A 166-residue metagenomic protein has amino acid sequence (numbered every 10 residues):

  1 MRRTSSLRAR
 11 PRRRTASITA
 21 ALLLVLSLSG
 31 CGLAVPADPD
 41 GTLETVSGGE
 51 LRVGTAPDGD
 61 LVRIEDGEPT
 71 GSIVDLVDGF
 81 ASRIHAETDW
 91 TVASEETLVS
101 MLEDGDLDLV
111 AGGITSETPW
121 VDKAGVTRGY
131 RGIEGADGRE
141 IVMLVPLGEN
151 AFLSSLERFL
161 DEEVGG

Functional and structural regions predicted by a protein language model:
R2-A20: Bacterial N-terminal signal peptides that target proteins for export
T4, G49-L51, E162, G166: An extracytoplasmic/periplasmic, membrane-proximal ligand-sensing/linker region
V25-G30: C-terminal motif of bacterial Sec signal peptides marking the signal peptidase cleavage site
G32, V74-I84, G135-G166: Extended ligand-binding regions for polar small-molecule ligands
L33-D38, V92-N150: Acidic, polar ligand-binding/catalytic clefts
P39-G113: Extracytoplasmic small-molecule ligand-binding "clamshell" domains of the periplasmic binding protein/Venus flytrap
R63-E65, W120-D122, S155: Short glycine-/acidic-enriched loop or helix-start segments at secondary-structure transitions that form or flank
G67-T70, A124-T127, R158: Short, glycine/charged-enriched secondary-structure capping and boundary segments
